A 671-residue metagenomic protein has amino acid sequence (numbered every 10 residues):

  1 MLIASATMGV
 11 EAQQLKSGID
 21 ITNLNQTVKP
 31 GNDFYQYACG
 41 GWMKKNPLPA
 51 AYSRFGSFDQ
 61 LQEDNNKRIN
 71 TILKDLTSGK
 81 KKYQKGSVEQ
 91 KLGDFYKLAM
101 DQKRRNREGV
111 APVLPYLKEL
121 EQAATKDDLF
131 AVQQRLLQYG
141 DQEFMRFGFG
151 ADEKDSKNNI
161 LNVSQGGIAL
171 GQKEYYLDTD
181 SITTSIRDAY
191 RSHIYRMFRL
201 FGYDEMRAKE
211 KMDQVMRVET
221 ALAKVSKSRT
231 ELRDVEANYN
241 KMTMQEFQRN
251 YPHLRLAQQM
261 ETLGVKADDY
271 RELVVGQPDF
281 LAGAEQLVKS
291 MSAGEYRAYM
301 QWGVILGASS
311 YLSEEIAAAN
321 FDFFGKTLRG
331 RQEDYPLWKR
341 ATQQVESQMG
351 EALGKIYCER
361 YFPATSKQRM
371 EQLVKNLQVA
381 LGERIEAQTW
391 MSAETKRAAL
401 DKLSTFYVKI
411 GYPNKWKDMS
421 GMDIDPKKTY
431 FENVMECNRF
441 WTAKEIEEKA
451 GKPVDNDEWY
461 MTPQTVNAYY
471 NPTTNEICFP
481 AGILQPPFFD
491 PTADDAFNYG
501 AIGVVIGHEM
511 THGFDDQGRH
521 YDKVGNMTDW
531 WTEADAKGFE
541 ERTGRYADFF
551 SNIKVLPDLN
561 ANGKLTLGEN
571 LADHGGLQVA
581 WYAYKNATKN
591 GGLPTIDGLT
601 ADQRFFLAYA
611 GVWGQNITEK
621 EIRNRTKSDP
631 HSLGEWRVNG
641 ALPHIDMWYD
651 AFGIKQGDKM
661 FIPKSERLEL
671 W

Functional and structural regions predicted by a protein language model:
M1-Q14: Bacterial Sec-dependent N-terminal signal peptides
Q13-T22: Short, Gly/Pro- and small/polar-rich lid/capping loops
I21, K45-P49, G148, Q172-E174 (+4 more regions): Short, solvent-exposed loop/turn and secondary-structure capping segments
N23-K44, Y176, D180-R199, L567 (+1 more regions): Hydrophobic/aromatic-rich, well-ordered segments within soluble, folded domains that form packed cores
K29-N32, Y37-R107: Active-site-surrounding "flap" and adjacent substrate/cofactor-binding loops of secreted or lumenal enzymes, prototyped
A51-L73, A208-V225, N498-V504, D597-G598 (+1 more regions): Short secondary-structure subsegments characteristic of cysteine-rich extracellular domains
L76-Q372, N376: Noncatalytic, helix-rich "gating/capping" subdomain that lines the substrate-entry/channel surface of large enzyme
V215, R249-H253, V274-P278, Y335-T342 (+2 more regions): Intrinsically disordered, low-complexity linker/terminal regions across diverse proteins
